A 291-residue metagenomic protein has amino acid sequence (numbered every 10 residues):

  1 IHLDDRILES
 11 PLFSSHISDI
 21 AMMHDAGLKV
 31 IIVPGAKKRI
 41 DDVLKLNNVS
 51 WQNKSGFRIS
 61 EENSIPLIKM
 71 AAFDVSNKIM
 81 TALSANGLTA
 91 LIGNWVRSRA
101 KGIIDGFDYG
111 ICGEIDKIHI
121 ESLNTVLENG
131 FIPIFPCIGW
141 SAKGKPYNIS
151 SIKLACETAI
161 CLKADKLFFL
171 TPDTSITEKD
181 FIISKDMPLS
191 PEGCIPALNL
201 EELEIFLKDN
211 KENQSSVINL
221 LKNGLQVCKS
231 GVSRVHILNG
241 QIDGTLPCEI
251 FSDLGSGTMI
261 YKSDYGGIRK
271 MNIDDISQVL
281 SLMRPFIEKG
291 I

Functional and structural regions predicted by a protein language model:
I1-R234, R269-Q278, M283, I287-E288: Nucleotide/pyrophosphate-binding catalytic subdomain
T245-L246: Anionic-ligand-binding alpha/beta catalytic cores of soluble enzymes and soluble regulatory domains that recognize
F251-I273: Conserved N-terminal entry element of GNAT/NAT acetyltransferase domains
